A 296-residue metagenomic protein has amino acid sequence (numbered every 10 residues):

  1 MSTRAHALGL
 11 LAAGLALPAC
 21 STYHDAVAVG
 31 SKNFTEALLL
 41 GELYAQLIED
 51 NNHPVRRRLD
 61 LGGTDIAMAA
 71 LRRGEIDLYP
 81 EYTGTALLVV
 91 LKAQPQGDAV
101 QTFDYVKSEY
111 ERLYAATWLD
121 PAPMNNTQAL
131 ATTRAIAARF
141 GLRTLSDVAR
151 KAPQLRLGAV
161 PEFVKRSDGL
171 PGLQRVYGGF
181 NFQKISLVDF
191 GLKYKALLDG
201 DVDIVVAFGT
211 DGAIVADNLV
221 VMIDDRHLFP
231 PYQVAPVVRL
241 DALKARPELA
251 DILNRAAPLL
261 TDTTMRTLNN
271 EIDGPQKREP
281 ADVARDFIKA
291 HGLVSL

Functional and structural regions predicted by a protein language model:
M1-A12: N-terminal secretory signal peptides and thylakoid transit peptides that target proteins across membranes
P18-A19: C-terminal motif of bacterial Sec signal peptides marking the signal peptidase cleavage site
A26-R56, L61, P123-K195, R278-D282: Bilobed "Venus flytrap"/periplasmic-binding protein-like clamshell domains and structurally analogous long
E36, E162-V164, D168-G169, Q174-V176 (+1 more regions): An extracytoplasmic/periplasmic, membrane-proximal ligand-sensing/linker region
G63-T64, G74-L87, T102-V106, T133 (+4 more regions): Beta->alpha turn/N-cap motifs
R72-E81, A152-L155, G172, L192 (+1 more regions): Alpha-to-beta junction loops
V90-L119, D201, A213-H227: Ligand-binding "clamshell"
Q128-A138, Q233-R246: A bilobed periplasmic-binding-protein/Venus flytrap-type ligand-binding module shared by bacterial periplasmic
